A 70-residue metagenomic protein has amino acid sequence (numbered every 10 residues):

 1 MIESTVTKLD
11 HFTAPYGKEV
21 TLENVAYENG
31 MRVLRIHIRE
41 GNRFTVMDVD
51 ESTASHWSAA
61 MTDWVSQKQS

Functional and structural regions predicted by a protein language model:
M1-S70: Positively charged, low-complexity terminal tracts and the immediately adjacent first secondary-structure elements
